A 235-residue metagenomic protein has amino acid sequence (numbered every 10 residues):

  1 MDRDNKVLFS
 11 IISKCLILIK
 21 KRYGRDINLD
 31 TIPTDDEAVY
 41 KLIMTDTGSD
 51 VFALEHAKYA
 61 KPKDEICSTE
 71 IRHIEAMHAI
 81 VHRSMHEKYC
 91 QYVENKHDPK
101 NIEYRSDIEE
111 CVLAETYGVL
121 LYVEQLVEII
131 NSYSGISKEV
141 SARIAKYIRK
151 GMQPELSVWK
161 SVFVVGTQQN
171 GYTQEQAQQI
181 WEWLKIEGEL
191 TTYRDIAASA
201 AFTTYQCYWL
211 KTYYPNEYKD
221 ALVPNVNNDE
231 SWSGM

Functional and structural regions predicted by a protein language model:
M1-M235: Noncatalytic, beta-rich nucleic-acid-contacting surfaces in large DNA/RNA-processing enzymes
